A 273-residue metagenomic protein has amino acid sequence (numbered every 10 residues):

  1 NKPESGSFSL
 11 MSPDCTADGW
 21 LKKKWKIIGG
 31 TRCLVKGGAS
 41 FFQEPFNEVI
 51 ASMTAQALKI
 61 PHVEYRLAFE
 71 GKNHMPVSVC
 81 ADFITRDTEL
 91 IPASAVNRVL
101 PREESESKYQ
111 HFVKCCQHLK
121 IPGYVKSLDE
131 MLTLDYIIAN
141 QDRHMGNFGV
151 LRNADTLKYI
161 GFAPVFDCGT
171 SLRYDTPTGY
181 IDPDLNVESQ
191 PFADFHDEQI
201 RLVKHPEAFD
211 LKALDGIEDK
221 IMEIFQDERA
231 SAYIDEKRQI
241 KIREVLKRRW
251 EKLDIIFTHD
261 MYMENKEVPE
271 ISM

Functional and structural regions predicted by a protein language model:
N1-L100: Conserved ATP-binding subdomain of kinase catalytic cores across diverse folds
K23, E106-Y109, E218: Hydrophobic faces of stable alpha-helices that mediate helix-helix packing
K26, V35, Y65, C80 (+3 more regions): Generic structural hydrophobic/aromatic packing signal, biased to beta-strands
K36-F41, N97-I121: Short histidine-centered catalytic/ligand-binding loop motif
S40, Q56, A139, N153-M273: C-terminal catalytic region of ATP-dependent kinase domains
E44, E48, S127-E130, Q141 (+1 more regions): Active-site-proximal structural scaffolding
E64-K72, H144-N153, Y262: Short alpha-helical "patches" and their helix-cap loops
K108-P177: Conserved kinase catalytic-core segment
